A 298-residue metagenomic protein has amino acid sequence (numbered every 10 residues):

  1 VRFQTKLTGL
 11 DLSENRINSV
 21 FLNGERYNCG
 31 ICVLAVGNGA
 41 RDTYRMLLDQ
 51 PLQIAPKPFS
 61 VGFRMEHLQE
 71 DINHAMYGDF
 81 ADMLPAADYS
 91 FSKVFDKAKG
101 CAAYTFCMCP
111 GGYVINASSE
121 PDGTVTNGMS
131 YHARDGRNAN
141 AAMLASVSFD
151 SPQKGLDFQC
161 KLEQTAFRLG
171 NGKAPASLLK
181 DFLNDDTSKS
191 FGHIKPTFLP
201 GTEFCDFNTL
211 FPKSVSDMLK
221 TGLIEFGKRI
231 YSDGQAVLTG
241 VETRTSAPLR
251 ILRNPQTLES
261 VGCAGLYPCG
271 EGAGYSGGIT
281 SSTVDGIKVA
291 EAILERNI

Functional and structural regions predicted by a protein language model:
V1-I298: Residues forming the flavin
